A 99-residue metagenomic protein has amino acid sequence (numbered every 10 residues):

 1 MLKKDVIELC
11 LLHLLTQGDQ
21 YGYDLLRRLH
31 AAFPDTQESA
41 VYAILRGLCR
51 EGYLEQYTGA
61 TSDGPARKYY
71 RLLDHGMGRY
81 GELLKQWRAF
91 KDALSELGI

Functional and structural regions predicted by a protein language model:
M1-A40: N-terminal helix-turn-helix DNA-binding core of bacterial DNA-binding proteins
L9, L15, L48, L54-E55 (+1 more regions): Short leucine-rich amphipathic alpha-helices used at interfaces
Y42-A43, G47-L48: Basic amphipathic alpha-helical segments that dock to polyanions
C49-A66, R71: Beta-hairpin "wing" of winged helix-turn-helix
L72-G76: Accessory beta->alpha helical hairpin/"wing" motif in late/C-terminal subdomains of nucleic-acid enzymes
G78-I99: Amphipathic alpha-helical dimerization/coiled-coil segments that flank or bridge DNA-binding/regulatory modules
